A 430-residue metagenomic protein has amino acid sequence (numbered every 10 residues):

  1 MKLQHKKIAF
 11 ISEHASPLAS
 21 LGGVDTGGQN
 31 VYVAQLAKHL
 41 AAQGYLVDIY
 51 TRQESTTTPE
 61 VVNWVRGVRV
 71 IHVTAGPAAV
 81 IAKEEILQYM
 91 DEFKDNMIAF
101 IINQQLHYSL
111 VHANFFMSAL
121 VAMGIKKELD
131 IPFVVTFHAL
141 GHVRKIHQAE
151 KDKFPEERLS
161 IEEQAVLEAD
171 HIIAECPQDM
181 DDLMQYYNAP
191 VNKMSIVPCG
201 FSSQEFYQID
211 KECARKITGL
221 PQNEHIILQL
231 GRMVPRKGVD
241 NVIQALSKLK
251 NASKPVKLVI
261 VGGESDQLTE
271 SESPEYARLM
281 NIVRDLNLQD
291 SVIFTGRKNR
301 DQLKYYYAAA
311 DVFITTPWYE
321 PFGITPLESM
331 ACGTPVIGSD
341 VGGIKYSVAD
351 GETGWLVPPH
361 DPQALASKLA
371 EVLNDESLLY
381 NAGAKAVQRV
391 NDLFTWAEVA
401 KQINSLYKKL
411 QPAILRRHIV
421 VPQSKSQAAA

Functional and structural regions predicted by a protein language model:
M1-V70, L415, I419-A430: N-terminal subdomain of nucleotide-sugar transferases
Y207-L220: A short helix/loop element that forms part of the nucleotide-sugar donor recognition site in Leloir-type
P221-K237, I243-L246, V259: Conserved donor-binding/catalytic core segment of Leloir-type glycosyltransferases
S271-K298: Nucleotide-activated donor-binding/catalytic signature segment of Leloir-type glycosyltransferases, i.e., the conserved
Y305-A310: Short alpha-helical donor nucleotide-sugar binding micro-motif in glycosyltransferases
W318: Aromatic "clamp/platform" in nucleotide-sugar-dependent glycosyltransferases that forms part of the donor/acceptor
P335-G338, V348: Short hydrophobic beta-strand element within catalytic cores of glycosyltransferases and related nucleotide-activated
D350-G351, W355-P362, E371-E376: Conserved acidic donor-binding segment of nucleotide-sugar-dependent glycosyltransferases
